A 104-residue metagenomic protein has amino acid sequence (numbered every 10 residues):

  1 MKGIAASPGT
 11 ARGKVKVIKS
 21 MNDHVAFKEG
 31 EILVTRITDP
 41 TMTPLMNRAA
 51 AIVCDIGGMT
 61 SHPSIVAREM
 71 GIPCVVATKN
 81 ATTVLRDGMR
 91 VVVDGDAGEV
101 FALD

Functional and structural regions predicted by a protein language model:
M1-A11: Amphipathic alpha-helical
T10, V15-E31, R36-D104: Acidic, glycine-rich flexible loop/linker segments
